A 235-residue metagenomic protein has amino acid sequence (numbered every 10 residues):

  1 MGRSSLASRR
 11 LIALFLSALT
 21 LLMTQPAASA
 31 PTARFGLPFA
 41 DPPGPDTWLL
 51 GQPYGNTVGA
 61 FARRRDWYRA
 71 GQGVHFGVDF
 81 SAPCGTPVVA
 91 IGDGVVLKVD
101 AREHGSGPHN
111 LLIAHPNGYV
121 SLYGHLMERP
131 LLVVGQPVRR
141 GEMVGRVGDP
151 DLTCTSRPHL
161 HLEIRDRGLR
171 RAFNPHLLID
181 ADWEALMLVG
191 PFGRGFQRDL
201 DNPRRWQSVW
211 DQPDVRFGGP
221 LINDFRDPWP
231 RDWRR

Functional and structural regions predicted by a protein language model:
R3-I12: Bacterial N-terminal signal peptides that target proteins for export
A13-L22: Bacterial N-terminal signal peptides
T24-H109, R140, L188-R235: Surface-exposed, glycine-biased beta-strand/turn segments
G51-Q52, V58, A62-R64, Y123-L126 (+1 more regions): Short amphipathic beta-strand/extended segments with alternating polar/hydrophobic composition
A82, R129-L132: Short alpha-helix capping/helix-loop boundary micro-motifs
T86, S121, G145: Glycine-centered loop/turn positions within well-structured domains that cap or flank conserved ligand/cofactor-binding
I91-P130, R157-H161: Zn2+-dependent peptidoglycan hydrolase active-site motif and core
L111-H115, Q136-W206: Conserved, short, structured surface segments that act as functional micro-motifs
